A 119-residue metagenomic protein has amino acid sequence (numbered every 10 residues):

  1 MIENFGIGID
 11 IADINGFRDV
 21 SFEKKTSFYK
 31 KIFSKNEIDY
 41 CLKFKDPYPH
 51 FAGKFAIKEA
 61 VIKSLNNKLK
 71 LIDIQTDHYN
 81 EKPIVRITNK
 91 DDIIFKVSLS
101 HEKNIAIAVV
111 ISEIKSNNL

Functional and structural regions predicted by a protein language model:
M1-L119: Core catalytic alpha/beta fold that binds nucleotide/phospho-ligands
